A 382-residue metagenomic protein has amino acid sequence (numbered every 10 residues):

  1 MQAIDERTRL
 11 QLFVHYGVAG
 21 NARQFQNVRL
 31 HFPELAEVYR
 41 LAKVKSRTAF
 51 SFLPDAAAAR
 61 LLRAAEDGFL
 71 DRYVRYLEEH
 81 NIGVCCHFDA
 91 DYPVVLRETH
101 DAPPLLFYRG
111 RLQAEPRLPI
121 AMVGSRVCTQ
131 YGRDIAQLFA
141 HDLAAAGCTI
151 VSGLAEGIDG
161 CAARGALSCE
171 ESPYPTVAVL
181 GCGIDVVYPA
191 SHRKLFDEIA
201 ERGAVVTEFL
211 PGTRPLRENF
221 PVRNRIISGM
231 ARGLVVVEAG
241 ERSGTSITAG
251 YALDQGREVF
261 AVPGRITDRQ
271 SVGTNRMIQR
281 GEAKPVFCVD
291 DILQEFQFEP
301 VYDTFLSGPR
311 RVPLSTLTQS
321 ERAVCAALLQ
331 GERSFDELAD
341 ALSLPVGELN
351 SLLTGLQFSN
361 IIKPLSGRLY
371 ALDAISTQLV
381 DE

Functional and structural regions predicted by a protein language model:
M1-F88, S359-R368, L372-I375, V380-E382: Short, small/acidic-rich helices and loops at N termini and domain boundaries of DNA replication/processing enzymes
M1-T8, L77-H80, V84-E382: Glycine-biased, small-residue-rich flexible motifs in mid-sequence functional cores and linkers
